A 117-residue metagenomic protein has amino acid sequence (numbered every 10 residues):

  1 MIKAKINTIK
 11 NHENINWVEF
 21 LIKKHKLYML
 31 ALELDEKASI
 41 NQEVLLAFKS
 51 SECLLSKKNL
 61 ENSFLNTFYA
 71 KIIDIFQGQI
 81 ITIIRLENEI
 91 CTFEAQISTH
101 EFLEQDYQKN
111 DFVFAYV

Functional and structural regions predicted by a protein language model:
M1, N11-N14, K23-H25: N-terminal helix initiation/capping motif
K3, E33-D74, H100-V117: Glycine/charge-rich catalytic "coupling/switch" loops of P-loop NTPases
I9-I15, I75-I81: Short, conserved beta-turn/loop elements at beta-strand boundaries and strand-helix junctions
W17-K23, I83-I90, Q96: Short, acidic/hydrophobic/Gly-rich beta-strand patch recurrent on exposed beta strands that often constitutes part
E19, K26-Y28, S50, I75-Q77 (+1 more regions): Surface-exposed, interaction-prone regions used to assemble/regulate multi-protein complexes
K26-A31, F93-L103: A cross-kingdom feature marking solvent-exposed beta-strand/loop segments within repeated, beta-rich binding/scaffold
K71-I75, I81-I84, A95: A conserved regulatory-domain signal marking ACT and ACT-like small-molecule sensing domains and adjacent regulatory
